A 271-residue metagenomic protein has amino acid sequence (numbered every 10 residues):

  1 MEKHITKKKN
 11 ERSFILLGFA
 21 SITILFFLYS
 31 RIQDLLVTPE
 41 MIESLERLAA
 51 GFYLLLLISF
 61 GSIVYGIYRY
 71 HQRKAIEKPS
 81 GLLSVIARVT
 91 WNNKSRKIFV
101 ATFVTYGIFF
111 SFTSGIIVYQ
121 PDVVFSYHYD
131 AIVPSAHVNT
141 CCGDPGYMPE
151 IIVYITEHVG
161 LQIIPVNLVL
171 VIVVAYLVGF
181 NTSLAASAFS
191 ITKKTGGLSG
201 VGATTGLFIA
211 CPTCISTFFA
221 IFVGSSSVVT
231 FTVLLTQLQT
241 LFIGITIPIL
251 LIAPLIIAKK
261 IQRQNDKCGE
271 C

Functional and structural regions predicted by a protein language model:
M1-G197, I221-C271: Secretory/periplasmic and organellar redox-cofactor proteins
I191-I209: Membrane-helix boundary/juxtamembrane motif in polytopic membrane proteins
A210-I221: Transmembrane helix boundary and interhelical junction motifs in multipass membrane proteins
